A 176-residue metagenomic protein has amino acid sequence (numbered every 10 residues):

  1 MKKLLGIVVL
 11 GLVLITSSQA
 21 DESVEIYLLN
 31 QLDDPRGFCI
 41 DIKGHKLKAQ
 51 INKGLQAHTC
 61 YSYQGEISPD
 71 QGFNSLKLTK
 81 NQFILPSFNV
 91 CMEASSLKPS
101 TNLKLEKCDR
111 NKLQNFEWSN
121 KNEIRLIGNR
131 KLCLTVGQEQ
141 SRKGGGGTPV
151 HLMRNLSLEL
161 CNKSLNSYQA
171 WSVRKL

Functional and structural regions predicted by a protein language model:
L4-I15: Sec-dependent N-terminal signal peptides
S17-S18, Y61: Serine/threonine-rich, low-complexity intrinsically disordered segments
A20-I51, G65-K98, L113-K143, L165-L176: Extracellular glycan-recognition/adhesion modules and their associated mucin-like linkers
Q50-G65, N102-R110, N162: Surface-exposed turn/loop modules enriched in turn-prone residues
K143-P149: Intrinsically disordered, low-complexity Ser/Thr- and acidic-rich flexible linkers and loops, especially at boundaries
L152-L160: Low-complexity, intrinsically disordered Gly/Pro/Thr-rich segments
